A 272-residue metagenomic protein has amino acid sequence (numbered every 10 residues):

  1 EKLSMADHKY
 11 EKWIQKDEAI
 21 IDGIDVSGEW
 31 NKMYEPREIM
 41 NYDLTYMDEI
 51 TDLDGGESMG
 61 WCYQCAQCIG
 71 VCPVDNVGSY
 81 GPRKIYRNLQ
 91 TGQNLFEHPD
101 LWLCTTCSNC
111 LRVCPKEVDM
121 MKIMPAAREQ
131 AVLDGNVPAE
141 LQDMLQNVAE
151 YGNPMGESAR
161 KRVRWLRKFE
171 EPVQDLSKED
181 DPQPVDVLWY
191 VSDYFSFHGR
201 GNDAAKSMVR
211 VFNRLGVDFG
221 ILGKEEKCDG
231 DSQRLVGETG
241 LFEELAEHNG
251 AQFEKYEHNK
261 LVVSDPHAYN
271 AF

Functional and structural regions predicted by a protein language model:
K2-L103: Ferredoxin-type iron-sulfur electron-transfer modules and their immediate structural context
M59, N76, Y86-V263, H267-F272: Iron-sulfur-cluster electron-transfer modules
